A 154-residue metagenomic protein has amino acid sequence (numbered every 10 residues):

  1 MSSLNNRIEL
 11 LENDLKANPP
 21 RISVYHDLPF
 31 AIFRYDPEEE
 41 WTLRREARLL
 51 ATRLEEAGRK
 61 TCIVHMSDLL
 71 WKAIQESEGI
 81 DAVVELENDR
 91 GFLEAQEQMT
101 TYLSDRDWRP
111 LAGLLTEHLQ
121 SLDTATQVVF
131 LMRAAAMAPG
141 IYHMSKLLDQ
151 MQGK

Functional and structural regions predicted by a protein language model:
M1-L54, R59: Glycine-rich P-loop/Walker A and Walker A-like loops and their local beta1-loop-alpha1 context in P-loop NTPases
V24-Y25, Q120-D123, G153: Conserved catalytic network of the ASCE P-loop NTPase/AAA+ motor domain
E38-T42, L69-L70, Y102-W108, A135-G140: Short acidic, S/G/P-rich loop/turn micro-motifs used as interaction or catalytic elements
C62-R109: Long, charge-dense
R90-L93, S121-L122, L148: Surface-exposed peri-terminal alpha-helical interaction modules
A95-T124, V128-V129: Internal catalytic-core helix/loop-beta-alpha segment that presents or stabilizes conserved functional determinants
T124-G140: Conserved P-loop NTPase "ATPase switch" module shared by AAA+ and STAND
A136-G153: Conserved Walker B catalytic segment
